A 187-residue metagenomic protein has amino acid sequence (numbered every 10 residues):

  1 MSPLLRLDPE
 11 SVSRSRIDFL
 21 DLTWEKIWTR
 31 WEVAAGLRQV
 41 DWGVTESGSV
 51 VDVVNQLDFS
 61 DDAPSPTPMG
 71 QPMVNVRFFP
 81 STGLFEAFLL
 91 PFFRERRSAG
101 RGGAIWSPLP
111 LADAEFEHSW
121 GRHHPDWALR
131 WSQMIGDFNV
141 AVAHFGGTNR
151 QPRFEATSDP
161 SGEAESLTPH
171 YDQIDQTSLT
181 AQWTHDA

Functional and structural regions predicted by a protein language model:
M1, V12, G36, S49-V53 (+5 more regions): Residue-level signal for well-ordered alpha-helical segments
S2-G103, G136: Outer membrane beta-barrel
T29-R30, T67-A187: Signature for the C-terminal beta-barrel architecture of outer-membrane proteins
